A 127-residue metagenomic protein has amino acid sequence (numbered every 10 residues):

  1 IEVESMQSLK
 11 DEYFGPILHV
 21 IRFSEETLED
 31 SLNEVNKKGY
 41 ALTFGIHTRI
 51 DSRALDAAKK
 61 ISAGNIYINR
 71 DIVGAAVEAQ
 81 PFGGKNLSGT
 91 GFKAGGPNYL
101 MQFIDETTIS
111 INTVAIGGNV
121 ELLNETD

Functional and structural regions predicted by a protein language model:
I1-D127: Conserved C-terminal structural/oligomerization subdomain of aldehyde/semialdehyde dehydrogenase
